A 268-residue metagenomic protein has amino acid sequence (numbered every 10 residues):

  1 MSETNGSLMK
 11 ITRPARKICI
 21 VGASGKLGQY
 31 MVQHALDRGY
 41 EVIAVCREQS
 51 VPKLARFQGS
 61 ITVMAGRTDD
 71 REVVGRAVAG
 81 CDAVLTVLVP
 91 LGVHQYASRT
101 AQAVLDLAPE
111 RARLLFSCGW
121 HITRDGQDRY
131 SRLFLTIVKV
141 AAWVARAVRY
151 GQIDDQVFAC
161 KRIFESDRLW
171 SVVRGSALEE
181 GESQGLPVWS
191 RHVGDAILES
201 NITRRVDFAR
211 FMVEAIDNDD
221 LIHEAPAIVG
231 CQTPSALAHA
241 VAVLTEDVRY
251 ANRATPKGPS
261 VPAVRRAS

Functional and structural regions predicted by a protein language model:
L8-K10, S24-K26, A112, D195-S268: Mid/C-terminal beta-alpha module of Rossmann-like enzyme folds, strongest in SDR-family dehydrogenases/epimerases
R16-R38: N-terminal Rossmann NAD(P)H-binding glycine-rich loop of SDR-like oxidoreductase domains
C19, I43, S171: Conserved beta-strand positions in the Rossmann-like core of class I SAM-dependent methyltransferases
V45-Q49, R67-T68: N-terminal Rossmann-fold cofactor-binding loop
T62-C81: Conserved Rossmann-fold cofactor-binding substructure of NAD(P)-dependent oxidoreductases
G80, V84-T123, F158-A159: NAD(P)-cofactor binding segment of oxidoreductase domains
R124-D128, E180-W189, A215-E224: Glycine/proline-rich active-site loop of Rossmann-fold NAD(P)-dependent oxidoreductases
A159-G181: Conserved beta-loop-beta element that borders a ligand/cofactor-binding pocket
